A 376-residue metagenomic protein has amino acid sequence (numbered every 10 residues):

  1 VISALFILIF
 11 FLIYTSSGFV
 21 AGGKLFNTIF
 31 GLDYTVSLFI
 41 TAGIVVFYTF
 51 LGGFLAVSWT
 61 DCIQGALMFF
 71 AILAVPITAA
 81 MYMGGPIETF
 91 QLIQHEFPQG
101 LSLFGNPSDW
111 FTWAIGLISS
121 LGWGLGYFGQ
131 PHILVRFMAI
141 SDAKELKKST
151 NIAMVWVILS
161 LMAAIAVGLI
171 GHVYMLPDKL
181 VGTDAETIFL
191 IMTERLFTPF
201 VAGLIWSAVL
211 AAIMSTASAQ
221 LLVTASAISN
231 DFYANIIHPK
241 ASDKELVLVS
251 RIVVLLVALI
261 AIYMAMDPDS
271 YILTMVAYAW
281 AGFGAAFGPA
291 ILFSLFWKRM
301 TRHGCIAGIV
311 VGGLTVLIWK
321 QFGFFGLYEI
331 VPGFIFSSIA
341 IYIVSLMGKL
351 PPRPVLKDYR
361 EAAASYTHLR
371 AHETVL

Functional and structural regions predicted by a protein language model:
V1-R370: Membrane-embedded helix-loop-helix hairpins and adjacent transmembrane boundary segments in multi-pass transporters
A371-L376: A short, hydrophobic C-terminal helix/tail in secreted or cell-surface proteins
